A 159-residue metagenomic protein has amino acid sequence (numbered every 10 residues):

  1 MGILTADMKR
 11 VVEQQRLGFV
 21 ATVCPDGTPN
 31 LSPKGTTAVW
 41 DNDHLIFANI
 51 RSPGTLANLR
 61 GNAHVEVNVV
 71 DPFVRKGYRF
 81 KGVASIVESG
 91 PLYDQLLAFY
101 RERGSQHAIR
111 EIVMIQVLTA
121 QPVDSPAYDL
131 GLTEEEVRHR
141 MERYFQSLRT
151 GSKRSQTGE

Functional and structural regions predicted by a protein language model:
M1-L17: Short, basic/aromatic recognition patches
M8-K9, T36, Y100-S105: A generic local secondary-structure boundary/capping motif
Q15-N49: Short beta-strand segments
L17, G54-F99: Short, structured beta-strand-loop surface elements
G27, N58-L59, R149: Buried hydrophobic positions in well-ordered alpha/beta secondary-structure cores of metabolic enzymes
T36-T37, N62-H64, L132: Short, solvent-exposed amphipathic alpha-helical segments in soluble enzyme and RNA/protein-processing domains
E88, D94-E159: C-terminal edge-of-domain segments
